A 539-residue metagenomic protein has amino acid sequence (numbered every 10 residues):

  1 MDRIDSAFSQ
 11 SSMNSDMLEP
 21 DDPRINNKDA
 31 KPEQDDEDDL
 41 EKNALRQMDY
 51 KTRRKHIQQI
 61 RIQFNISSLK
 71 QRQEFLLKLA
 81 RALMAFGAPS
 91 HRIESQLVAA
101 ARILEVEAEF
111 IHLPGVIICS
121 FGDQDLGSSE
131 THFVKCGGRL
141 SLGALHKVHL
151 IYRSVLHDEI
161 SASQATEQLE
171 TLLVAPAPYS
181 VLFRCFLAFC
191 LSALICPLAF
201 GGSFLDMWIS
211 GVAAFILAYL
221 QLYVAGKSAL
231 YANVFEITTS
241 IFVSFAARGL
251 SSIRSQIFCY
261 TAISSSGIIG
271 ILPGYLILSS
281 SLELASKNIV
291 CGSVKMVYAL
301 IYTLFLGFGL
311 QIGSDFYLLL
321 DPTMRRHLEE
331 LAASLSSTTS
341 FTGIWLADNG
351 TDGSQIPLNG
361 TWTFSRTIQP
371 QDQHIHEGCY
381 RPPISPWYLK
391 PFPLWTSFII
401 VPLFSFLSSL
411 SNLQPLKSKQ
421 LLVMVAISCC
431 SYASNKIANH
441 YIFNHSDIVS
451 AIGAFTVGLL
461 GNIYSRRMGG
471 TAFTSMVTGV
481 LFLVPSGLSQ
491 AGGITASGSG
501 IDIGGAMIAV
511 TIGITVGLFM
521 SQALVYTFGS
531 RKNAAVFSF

Functional and structural regions predicted by a protein language model:
M1-S163: Soluble N-terminal domains of membrane-associated systems
L104, V484-G487: Conserved NTP-handling cores and scaffolds of large molecular machines
R139-V484, A491-F539: Alpha-helical transmembrane segments and their membrane-interface boundaries that form or gate the permeation pathway
